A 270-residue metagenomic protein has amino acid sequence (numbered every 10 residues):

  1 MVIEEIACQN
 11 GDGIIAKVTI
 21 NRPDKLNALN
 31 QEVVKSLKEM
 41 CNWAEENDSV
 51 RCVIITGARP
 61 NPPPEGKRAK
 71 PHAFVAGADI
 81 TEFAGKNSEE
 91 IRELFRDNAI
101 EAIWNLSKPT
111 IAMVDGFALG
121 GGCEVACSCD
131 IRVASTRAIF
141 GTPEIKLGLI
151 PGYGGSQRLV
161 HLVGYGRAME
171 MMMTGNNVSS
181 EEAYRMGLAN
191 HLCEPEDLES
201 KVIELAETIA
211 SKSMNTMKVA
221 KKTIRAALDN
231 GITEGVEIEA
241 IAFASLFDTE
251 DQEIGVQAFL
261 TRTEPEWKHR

Functional and structural regions predicted by a protein language model:
M1-I14, A58-P71, G175-E181, E196 (+2 more regions): C-terminal alpha-helix plus adjacent terminal tail
M1-P64: Conserved CoA-thioester-binding segment of acyl-CoA-metabolizing enzymes
V18, R22, S36-L37, I55 (+7 more regions): Terminal peptide-recognition signature
P23-L26, N61, P71-H72, G77 (+4 more regions): A short, glycine- and basic residue-enriched loop/turn that sits immediately adjacent to a domain's principal
V33-S36, F95, V125, L198 (+1 more regions): Hydrophobic alpha-helical membrane-association signature
N42, S49, G57-A102, A118 (+2 more regions): Glycine- (often His-adjacent) and acidic-residue-rich active-site loop that binds/positions the CoA thioester
A102-N215, D248-T249, I254-Q257, T263 (+1 more regions): Crotonase-fold acyl-CoA enzyme core
